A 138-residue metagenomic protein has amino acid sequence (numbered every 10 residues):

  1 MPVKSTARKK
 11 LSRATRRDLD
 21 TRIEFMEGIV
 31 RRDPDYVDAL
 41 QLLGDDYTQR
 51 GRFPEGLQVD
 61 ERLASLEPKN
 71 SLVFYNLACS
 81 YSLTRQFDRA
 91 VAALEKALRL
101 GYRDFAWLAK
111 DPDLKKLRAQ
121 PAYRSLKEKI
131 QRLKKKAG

Functional and structural regions predicted by a protein language model:
M1-G28, G138: Long, contiguous interaction/recruitment modules in multidomain scaffold/adaptor proteins
K10-L19, R103-K129: TPR/TPR-like alpha-solenoid helical repeat scaffolds
L11-T15, E27-R85: Alpha-helical adaptor scaffolds
A39, S71-L72, L114-S125, L133-G138: Accessory recognition modules or surfaces
S71-L72, L100-K110, A137-G138: Boundary/linker segments of alpha-helical solenoid repeat arrays
D88-F105, E128-K135: TPR/TPR-like (Sel1-like) alpha-helical repeat modules
